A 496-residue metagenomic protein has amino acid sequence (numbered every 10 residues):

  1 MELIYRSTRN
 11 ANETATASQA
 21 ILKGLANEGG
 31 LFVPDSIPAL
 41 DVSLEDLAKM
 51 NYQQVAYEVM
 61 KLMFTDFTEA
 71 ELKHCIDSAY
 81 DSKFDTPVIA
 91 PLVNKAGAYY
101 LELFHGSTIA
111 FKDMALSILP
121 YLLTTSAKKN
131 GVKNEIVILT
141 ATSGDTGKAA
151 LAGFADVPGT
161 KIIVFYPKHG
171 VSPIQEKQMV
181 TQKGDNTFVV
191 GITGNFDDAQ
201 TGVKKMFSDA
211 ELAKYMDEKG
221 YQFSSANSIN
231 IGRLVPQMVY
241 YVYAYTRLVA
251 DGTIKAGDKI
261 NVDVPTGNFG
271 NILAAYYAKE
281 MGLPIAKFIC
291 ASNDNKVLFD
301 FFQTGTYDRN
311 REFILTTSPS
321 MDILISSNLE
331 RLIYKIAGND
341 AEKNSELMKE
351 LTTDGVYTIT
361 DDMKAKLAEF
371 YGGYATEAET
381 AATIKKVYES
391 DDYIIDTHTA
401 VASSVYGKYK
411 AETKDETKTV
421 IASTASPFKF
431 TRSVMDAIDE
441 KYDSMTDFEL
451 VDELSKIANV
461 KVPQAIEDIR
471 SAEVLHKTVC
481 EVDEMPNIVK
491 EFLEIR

Functional and structural regions predicted by a protein language model:
M1-R496: PLP-dependent amino-acid enzyme catalytic core
